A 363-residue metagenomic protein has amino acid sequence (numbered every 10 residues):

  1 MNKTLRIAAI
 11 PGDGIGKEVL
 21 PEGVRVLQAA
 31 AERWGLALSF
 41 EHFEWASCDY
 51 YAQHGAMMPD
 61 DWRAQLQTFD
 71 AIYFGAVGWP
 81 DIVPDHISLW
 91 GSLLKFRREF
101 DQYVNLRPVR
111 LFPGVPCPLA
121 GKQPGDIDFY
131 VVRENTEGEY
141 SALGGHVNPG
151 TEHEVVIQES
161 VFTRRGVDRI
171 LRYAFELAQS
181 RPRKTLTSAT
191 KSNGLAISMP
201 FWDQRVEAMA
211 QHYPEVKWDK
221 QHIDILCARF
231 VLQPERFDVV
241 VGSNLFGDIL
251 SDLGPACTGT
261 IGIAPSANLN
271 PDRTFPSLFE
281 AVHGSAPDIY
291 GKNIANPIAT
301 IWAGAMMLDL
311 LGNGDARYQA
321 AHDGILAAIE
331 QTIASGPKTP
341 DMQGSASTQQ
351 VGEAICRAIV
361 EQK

Functional and structural regions predicted by a protein language model:
R6-I15, Y73-G78, L186-S192, A305-D309 (+1 more regions): Short glycine-rich or small-residue beta-strand-to-loop segments that form or flank ligand, phosphate, metal/Fe-S
A8-R25, A29-A31, T151-D224, R236: Glycine-rich phosphate/diphosphate-binding loop of Rossmann-like nucleotide-binding domains
D13-G16, D70, V132, A174 (+5 more regions): Buried hydrophobic positions in well-ordered alpha/beta secondary-structure cores of metabolic enzymes
G23, L27, V206, T300-L308 (+1 more regions): Buried hydrophobic packing segments
G35-P59, F230: N-terminal beta-loop-helix "entrance" segment that forms/cooperates in small-molecule cofactor or anionic ligand
Y50-I157, L245: N-terminal glycine-rich phosphate/adenylate-binding segment common to multiple enzyme folds
Y51, F230-S335: Glycine-rich phosphate/nucleotide-binding loop
N313-K363: Internal helix-turn-beta structural module
